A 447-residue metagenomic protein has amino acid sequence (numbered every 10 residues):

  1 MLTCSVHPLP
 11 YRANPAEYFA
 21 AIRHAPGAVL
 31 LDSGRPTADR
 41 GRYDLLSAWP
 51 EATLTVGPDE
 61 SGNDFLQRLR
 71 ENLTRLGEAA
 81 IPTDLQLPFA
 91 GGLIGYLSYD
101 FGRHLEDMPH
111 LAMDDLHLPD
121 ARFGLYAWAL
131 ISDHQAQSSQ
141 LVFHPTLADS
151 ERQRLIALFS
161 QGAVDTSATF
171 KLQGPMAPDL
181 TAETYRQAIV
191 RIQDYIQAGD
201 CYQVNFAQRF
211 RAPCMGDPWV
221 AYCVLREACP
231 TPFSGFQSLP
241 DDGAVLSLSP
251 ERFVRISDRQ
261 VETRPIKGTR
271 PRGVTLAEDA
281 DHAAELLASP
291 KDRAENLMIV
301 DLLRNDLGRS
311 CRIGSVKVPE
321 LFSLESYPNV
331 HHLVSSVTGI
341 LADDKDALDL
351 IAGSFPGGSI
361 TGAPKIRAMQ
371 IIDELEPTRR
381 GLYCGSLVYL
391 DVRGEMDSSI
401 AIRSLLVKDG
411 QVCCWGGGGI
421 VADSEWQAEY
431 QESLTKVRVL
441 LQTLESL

Functional and structural regions predicted by a protein language model:
M1-L447: Extended alpha-helical targeting/anchoring segments, especially N-terminal organellar/secretory targeting helices
